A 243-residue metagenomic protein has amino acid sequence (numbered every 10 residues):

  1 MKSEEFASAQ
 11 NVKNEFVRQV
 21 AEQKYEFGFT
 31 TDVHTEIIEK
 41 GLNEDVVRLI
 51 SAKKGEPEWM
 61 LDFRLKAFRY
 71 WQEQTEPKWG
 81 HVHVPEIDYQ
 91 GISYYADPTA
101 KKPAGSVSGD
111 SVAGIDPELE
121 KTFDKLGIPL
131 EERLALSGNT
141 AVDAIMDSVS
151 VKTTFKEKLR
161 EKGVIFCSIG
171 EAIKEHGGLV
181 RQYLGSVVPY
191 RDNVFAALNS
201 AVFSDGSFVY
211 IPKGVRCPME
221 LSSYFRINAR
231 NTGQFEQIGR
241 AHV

Functional and structural regions predicted by a protein language model:
K2-R240: Glycine-rich and polybasic anion-binding loops at the starts of cofactor/ligand-binding domains
